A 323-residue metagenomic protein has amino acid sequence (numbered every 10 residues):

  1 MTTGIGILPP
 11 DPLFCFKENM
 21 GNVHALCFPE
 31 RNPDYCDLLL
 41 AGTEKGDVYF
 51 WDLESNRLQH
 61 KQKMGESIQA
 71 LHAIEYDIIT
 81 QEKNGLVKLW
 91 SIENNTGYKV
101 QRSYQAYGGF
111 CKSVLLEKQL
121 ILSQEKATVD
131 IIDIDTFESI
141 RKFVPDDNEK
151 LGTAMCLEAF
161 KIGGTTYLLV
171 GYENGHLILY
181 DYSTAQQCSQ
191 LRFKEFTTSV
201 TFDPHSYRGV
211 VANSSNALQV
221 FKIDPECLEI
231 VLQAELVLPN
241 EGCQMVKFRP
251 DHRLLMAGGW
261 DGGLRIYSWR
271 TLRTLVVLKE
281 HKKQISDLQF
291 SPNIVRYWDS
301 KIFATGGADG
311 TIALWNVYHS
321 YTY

Functional and structural regions predicted by a protein language model:
T2-G21, S55: A short helix->beta-strand "capping" segment at the edge of beta-propeller domains
D11-L13, R57-H60, Y98-Q101, I140-R141 (+4 more regions): A structural motif specific to WD40 beta-propellers
C15-G46: Beta-strand-rich domains and repeat architectures in extracellular enzymes and scaffolds, especially beta-propellers
F16-V23, Q62-I68, S103-F110, V144-A154 (+3 more regions): WD40/WD-repeat beta-propeller blade N-cap
L26-C36, L71-Y76, V114-K118, L157-T165 (+4 more regions): Loop/turn segments within WD40 beta-propeller blades
G42-K45, Q81-N84, S123-K126, G171-N174 (+3 more regions): Conserved strand-to-loop turn within each blade of WD40 beta-propeller repeats
V48-D52, V87-I92, V129-D133, L177-D181 (+3 more regions): WD40-repeat beta-propellers
S286-Y323: Blade-level signature of beta-propeller repeat domains, shared across WD40, Kelch, NHL, RCC1 and BNR/Asp-box propellers
